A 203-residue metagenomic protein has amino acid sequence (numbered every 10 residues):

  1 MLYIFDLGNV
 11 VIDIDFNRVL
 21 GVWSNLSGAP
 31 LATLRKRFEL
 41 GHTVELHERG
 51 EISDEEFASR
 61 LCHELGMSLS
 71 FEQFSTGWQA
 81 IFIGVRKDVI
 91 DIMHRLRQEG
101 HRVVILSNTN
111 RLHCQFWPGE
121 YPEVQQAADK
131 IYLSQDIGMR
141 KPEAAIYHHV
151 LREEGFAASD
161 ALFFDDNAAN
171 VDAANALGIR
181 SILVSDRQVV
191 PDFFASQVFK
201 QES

Functional and structural regions predicted by a protein language model:
M1-D91, Q98-E99, N110-C114: N-terminal helical cap/lid subdomain that shapes the substrate entry/recognition surface in HAD-like hydrolases
L2, R102-V104, R180: Proline-centered loop/turn at the N-terminus of a beta-strand
F5, N110-R111, Q115-S203: Asp-based, Mg2+/Mn2+-dependent phosphohydrolase catalytic module
D6-N9, G50, L96, I105 (+2 more regions): Generic structural signal for small/hydrophobic residues in well-ordered secondary structure, especially within
R18-V22, H42, E56, R60 (+6 more regions): Alpha-helical elements of Rossmann-like donor-binding domains used by nucleotide-donor carbohydrate transfer enzymes
S27-G28, G66, G100, G155 (+2 more regions): Glycine-centered loop/turn motif at secondary-structure junctions
E99-G100, A127: Structured helix-beta-strand junction loops
